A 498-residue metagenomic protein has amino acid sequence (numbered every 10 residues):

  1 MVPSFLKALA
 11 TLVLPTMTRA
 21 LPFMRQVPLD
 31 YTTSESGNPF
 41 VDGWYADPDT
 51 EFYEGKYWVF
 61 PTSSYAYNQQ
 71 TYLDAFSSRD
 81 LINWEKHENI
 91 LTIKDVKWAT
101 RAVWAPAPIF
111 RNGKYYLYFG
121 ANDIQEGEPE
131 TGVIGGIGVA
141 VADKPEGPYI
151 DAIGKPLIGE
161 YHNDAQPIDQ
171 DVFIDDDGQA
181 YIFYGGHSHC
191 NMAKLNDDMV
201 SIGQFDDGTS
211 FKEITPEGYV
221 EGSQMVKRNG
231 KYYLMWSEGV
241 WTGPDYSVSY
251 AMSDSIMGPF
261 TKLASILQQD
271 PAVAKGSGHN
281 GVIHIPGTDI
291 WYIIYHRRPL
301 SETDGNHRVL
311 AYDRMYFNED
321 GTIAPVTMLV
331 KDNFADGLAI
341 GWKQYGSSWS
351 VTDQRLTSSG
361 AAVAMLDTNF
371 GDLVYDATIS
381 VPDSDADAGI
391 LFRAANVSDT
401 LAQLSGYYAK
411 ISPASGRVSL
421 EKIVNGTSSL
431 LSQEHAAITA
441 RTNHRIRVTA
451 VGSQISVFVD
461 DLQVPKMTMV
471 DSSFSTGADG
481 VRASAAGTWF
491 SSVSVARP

Functional and structural regions predicted by a protein language model:
M1-R25: Fungal secretory targeting signals
L21-V103, I109-I168, I174-E217, K227-Y232 (+6 more regions): Beta-rich carbohydrate-recognition and catalytic domains
P22-T32, Y316-P498: Extracellular glycan-recognition regions
T50, P108, V172, M225 (+5 more regions): A structural signal for short hydrophobic beta-strand segments in well-ordered beta-sheet cores
V226, G243-P244, A274-G276, I283-T288 (+4 more regions): A structural signal for short secondary-structure junctions
H279, H296, H444: Histidine-centered active-site/metal-ligand motif
W291-I293: Disulfide-stabilized extracellular beta-strand modules
